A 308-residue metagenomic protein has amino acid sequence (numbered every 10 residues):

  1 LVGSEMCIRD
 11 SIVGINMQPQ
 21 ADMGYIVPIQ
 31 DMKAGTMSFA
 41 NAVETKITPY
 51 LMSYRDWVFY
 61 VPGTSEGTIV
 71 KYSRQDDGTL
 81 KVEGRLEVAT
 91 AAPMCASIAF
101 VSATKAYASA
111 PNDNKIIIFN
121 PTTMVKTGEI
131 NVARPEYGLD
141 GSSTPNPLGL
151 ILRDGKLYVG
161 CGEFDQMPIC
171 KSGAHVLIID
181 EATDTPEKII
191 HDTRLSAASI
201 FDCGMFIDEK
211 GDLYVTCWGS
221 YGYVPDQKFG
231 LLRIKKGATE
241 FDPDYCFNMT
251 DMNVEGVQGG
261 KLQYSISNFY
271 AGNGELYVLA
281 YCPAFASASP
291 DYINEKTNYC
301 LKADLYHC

Functional and structural regions predicted by a protein language model:
L1-I8: Short, small-residue-biased leader/transition segments that mark boundaries at the very start of proteins
S4, E44-R55, A91-A99, S142-G149 (+2 more regions): Repeated scaffold domains used in trafficking and secretory/extracellular systems, primarily beta-propellers
R9, D56-W57, A103-T104, G155 (+2 more regions): Short coil/turn segments that connect the beta-strands within blades of beta-propeller domains
M17-A21, S65-G67, N112-K115, F164-P168 (+2 more regions): Short glycine/acidic-enriched loop and turn motifs that connect beta-strands
A21-K115: Post-signal peptide N-terminal segment of secreted/secretory-pathway proteins
G84-A91, I130-S143, P186-I200, F241-Q263: Surface-exposed loop and turn segments in beta-propeller and other repeat-based domains that flank or scaffold
K171-A182, Q227-A238, I293-H307: Beta-propeller blade signature
G260-C308: Loop/turn-rich, solvent-exposed surfaces of beta-rich toroidal or solenoidal domains
